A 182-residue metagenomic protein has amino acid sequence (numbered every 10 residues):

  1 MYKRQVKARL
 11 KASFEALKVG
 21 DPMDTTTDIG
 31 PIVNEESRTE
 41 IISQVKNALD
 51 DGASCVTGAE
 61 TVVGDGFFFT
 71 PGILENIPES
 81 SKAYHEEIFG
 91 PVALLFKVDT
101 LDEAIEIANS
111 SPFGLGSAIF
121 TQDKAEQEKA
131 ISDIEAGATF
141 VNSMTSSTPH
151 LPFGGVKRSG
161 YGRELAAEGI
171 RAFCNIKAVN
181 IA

Functional and structural regions predicted by a protein language model:
M1-Y2, D123: Positively charged, low-complexity/disordered segments
K3-P78, V141: ALDH superfamily catalytic-core signature
K18-V19, T61, F68-A182: Conserved C-terminal structural/oligomerization subdomain of aldehyde/semialdehyde dehydrogenase
